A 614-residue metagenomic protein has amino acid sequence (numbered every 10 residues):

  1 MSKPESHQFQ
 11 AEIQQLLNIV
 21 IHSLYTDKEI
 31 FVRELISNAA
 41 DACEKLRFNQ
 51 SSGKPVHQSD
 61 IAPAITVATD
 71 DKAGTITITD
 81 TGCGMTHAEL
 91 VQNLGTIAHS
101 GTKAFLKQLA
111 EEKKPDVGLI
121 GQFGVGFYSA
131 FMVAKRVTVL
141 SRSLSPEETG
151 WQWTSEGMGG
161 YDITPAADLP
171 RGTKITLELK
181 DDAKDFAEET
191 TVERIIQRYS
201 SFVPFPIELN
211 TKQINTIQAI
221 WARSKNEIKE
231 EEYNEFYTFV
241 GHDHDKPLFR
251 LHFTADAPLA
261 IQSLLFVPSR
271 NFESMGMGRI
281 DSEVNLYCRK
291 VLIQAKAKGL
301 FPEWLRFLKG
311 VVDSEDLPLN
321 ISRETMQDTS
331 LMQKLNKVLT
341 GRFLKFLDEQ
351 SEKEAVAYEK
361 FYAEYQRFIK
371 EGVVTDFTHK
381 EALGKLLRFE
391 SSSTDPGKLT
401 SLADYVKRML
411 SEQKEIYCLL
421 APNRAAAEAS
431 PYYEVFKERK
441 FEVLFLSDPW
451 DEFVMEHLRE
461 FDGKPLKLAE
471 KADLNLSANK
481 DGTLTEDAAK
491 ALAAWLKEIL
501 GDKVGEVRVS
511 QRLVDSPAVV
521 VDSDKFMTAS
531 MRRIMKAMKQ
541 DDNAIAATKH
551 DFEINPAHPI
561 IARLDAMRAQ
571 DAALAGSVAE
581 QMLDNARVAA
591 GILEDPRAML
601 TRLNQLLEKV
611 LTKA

Functional and structural regions predicted by a protein language model:
M1-D181, D185-A187, R194: GHKL (Bergerat-fold) ATPase N-terminal catalytic module, capturing the glycine-rich phosphate-binding loop and acidic
L119, V137-G160, K180-K184, T190-A614: GHKL/Bergerat-fold ATPase module in large chromosome/replication-associated machines
